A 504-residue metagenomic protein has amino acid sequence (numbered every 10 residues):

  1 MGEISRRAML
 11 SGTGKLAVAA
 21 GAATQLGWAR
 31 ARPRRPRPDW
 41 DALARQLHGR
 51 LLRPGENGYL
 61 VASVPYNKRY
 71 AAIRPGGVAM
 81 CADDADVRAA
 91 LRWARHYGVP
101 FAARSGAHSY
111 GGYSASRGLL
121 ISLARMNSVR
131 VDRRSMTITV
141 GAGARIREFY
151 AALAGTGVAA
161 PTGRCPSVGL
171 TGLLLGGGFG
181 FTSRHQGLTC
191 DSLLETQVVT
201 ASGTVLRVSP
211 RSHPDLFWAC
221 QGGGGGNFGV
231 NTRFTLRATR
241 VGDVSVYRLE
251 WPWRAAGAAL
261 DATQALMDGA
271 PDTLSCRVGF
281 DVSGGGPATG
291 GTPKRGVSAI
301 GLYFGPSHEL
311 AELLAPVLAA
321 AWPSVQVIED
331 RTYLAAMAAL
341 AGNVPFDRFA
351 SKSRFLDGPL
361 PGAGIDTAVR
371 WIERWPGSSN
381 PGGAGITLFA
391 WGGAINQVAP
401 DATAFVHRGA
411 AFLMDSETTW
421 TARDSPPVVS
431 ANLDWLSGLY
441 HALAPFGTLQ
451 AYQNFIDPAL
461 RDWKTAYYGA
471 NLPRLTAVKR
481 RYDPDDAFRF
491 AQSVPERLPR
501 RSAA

Functional and structural regions predicted by a protein language model:
G2-A504: Soluble FAD-dependent oxygen oxidases
